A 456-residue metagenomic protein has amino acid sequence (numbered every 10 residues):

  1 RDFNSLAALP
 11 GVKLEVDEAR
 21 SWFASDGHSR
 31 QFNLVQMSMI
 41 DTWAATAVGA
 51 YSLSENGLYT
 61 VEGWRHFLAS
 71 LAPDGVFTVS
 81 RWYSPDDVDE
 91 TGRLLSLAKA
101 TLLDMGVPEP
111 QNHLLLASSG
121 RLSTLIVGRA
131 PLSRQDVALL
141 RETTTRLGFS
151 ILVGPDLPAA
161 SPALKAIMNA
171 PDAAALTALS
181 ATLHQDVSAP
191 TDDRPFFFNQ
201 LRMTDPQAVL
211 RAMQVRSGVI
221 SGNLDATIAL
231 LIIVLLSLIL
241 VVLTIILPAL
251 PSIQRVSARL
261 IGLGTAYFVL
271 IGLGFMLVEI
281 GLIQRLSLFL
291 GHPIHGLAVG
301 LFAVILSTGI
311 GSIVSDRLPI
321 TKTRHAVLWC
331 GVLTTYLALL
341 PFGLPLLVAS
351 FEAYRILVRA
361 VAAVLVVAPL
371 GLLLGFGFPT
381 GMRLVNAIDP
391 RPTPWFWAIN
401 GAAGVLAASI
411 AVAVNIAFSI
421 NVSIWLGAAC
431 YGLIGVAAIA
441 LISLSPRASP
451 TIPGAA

Functional and structural regions predicted by a protein language model:
R1-A456: Alpha-helical transmembrane segments of multi-pass membrane proteins
